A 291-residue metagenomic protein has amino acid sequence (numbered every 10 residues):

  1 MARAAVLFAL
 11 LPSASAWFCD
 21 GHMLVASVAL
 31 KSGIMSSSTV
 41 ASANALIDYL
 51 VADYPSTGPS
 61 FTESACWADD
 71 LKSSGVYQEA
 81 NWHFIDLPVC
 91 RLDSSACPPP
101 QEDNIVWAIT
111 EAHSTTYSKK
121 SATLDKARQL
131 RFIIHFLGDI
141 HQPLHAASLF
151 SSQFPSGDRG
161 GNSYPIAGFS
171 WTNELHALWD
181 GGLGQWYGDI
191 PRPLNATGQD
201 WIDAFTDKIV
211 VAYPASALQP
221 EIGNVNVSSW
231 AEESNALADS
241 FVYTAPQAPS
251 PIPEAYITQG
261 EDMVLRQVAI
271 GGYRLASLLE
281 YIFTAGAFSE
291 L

Functional and structural regions predicted by a protein language model:
M1-A16: Fungal secretory targeting signals
S15-F136, P143-L291: N-terminal, motif-rich segments that launch catalysis or mediate targeting to/interaction with membranes, typified by
